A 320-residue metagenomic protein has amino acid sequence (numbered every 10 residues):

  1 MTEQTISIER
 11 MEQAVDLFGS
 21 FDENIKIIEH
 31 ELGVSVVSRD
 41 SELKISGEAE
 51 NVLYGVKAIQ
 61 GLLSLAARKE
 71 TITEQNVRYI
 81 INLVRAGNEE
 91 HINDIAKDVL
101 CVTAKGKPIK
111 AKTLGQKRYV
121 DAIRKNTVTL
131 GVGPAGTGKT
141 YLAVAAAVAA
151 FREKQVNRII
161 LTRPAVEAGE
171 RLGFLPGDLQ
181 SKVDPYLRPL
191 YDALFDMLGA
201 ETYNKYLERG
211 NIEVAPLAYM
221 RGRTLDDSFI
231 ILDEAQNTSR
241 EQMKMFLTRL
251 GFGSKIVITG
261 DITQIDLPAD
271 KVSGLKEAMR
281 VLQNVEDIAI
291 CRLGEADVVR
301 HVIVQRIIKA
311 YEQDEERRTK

Functional and structural regions predicted by a protein language model:
M1-D16: Short glycine-/aliphatic-rich beta-strand segments at the starts of folded cytosolic domains
T2, I6, E70, E90-I92 (+1 more regions): Intrinsically disordered, low-complexity mixed-charge segments
I8-R10, S38-D40, G47, R163 (+2 more regions): Flexible glycine-/small-residue-rich
Q13-H30: Short amphipathic alpha-helix segments
H30-V37: A short, structured beta-strand/loop element
V37-A96: Interdomain "pre-motor" coupling segment immediately N-terminal to P-loop NTPase/helicase cores
E89-A111, Q116-K117: P-loop NTP-binding catalytic core
A104-L114, A122-T137, Y141-L232, Q236-K320: Conserved helicase motor core of SF1/SF2 NTP-dependent helicases
